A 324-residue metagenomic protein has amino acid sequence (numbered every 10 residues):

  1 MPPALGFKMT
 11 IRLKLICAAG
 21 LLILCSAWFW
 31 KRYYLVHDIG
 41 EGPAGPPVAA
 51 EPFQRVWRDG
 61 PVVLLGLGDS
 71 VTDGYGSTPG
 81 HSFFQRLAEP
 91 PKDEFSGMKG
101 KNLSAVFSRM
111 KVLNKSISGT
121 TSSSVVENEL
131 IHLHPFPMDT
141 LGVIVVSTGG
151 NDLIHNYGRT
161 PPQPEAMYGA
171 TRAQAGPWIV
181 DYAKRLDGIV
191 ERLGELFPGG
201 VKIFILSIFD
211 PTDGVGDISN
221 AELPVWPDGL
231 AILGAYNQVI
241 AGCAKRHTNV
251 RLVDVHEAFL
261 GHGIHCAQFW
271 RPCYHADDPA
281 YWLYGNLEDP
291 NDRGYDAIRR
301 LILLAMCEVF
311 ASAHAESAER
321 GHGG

Functional and structural regions predicted by a protein language model:
M1-L67, V71-K92, A311-G324: N-terminal secretory targeting modules
P47-L65, V125-I144, D187-G199, L303: Short amphipathic alpha-helices and their capping/turn segments at secondary-structure boundaries
V63-G68, T72-D73, K111-S116, G142-S147 (+4 more regions): Structural recognition of the beta-strand scaffold that forms the well-ordered cores of secreted hydrolase catalytic
D73-Y75, T121-S123, D152-N156, P211-V215 (+1 more regions): Short catalytic/ligand-binding loop motif for oxyanion handling, primarily in non-cytosolic enzymes, centered on
G76-K184: Conserved SGNH/GDSL esterase-like catalytic core that processes O-acyl groups on lipids and polysaccharides
M98-M110, R185-K202, A235-D254, A305: A structural motif corresponding to the C-terminal end of an alpha-helix and its immediate exit/capping segment
V126, I179, A183, D187 (+1 more regions): Short, amphipathic alpha-helical "lid/cap" segments that border enzyme active or binding sites
I208-G321: Catalytic His-Asp segment of secreted/periplasmic serine-dependent ester chemistry enzymes
